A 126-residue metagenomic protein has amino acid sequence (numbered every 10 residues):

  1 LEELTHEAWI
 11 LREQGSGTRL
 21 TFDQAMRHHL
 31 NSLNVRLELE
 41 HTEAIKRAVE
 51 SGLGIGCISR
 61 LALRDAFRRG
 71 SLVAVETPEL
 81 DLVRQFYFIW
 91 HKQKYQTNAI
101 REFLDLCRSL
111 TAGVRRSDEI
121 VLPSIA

Functional and structural regions predicted by a protein language model:
L1-I10, Q14, L61-A62, E79-L82: Acidic, Gly/Pro-rich loop/turn segments at junctions of secondary structure
E2, K46-R47, R101: Alpha-helical segments flanking ligand/cofactor-binding loops in enzyme cores
E7-H29, Q96-N98, L104-D105, G113-L122: Secondary-structure junction motif
S16, E38, R60, P78-E79 (+1 more regions): Proline- and acidic/polar-enriched loop/turn elements at helix boundaries
L20-A74: Hydrophobic hinge/microswitch elements
V73-S117, I125: A late-sequence structural motif
